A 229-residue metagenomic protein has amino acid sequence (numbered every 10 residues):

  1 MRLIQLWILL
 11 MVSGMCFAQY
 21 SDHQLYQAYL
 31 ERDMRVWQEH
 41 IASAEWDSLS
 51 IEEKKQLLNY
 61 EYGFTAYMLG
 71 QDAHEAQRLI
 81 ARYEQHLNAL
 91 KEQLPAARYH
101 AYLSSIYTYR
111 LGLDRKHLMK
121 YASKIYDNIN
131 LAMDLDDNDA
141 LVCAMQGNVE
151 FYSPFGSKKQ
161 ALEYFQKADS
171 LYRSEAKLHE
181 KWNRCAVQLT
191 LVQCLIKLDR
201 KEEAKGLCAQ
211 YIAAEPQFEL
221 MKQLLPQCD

Functional and structural regions predicted by a protein language model:
R2-L9: Sec-dependent signal peptide recognition, specifically the positively charged N-region followed immediately by
S13-C16: N-terminal signal peptide c-region/cleavage motif recognized by signal peptidases
Y20-Q24, D47-G70, L94-L113, D137-P154 (+1 more regions): Amphipathic alpha-helical repeat scaffolds of TPR domains
L25-R35, T65-L79, T108-A122, Y152-L162 (+1 more regions): Short coil/turn connectors between adjacent alpha-helices in alpha-solenoid helical repeat scaffolds
E39, R78-A81, Q85, K120-S123 (+4 more regions): Primarily a tetratricopeptide repeat
A42-W46, E84-N88, E92, D127-D134 (+2 more regions): Amphipathic alpha-helical segments of tetratricopeptide repeats
I106-S153, Y164, A168-S174: Eukaryote-skewed repeat-based solenoidal scaffolds used as protein-protein interaction platforms, primarily
L178-D229: Terminal, low-structured helical/coil segments at or just beyond the last alpha-helical repeat
